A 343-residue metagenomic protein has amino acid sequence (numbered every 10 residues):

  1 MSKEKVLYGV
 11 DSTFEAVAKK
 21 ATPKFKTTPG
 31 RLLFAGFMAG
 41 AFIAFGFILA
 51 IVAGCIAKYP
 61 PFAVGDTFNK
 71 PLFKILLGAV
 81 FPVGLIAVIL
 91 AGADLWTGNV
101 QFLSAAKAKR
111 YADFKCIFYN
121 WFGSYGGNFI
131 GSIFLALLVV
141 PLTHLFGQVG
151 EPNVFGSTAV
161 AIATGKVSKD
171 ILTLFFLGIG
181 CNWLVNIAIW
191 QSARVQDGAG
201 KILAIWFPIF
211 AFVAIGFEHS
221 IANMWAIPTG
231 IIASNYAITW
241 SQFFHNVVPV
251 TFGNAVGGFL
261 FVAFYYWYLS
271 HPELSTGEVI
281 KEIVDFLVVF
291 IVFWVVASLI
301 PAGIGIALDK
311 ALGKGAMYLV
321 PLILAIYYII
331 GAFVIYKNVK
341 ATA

Functional and structural regions predicted by a protein language model:
S2-A343: Alpha-helical transmembrane segments and their helix-helix packing motifs
